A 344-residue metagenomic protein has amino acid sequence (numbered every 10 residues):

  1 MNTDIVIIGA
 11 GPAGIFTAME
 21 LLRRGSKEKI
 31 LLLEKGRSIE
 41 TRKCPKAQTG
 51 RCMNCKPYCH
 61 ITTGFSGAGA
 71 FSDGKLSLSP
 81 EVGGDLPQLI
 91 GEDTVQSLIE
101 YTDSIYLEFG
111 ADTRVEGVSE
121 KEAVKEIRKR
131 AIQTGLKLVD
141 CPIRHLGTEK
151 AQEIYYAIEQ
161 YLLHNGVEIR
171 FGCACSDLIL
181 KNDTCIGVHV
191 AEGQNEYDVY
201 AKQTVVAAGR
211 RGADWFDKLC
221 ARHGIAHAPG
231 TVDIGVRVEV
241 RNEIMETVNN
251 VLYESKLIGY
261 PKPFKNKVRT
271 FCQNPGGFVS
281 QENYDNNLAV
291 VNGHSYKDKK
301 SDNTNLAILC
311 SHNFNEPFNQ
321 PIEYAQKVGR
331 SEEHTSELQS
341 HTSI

Functional and structural regions predicted by a protein language model:
M1-G83, E122-S336, S343: Residues forming the flavin
G64-G117: Dinucleotide-binding Rossmann-like beta1-alpha1 core, especially the glycine-rich loop that anchors the ADP
